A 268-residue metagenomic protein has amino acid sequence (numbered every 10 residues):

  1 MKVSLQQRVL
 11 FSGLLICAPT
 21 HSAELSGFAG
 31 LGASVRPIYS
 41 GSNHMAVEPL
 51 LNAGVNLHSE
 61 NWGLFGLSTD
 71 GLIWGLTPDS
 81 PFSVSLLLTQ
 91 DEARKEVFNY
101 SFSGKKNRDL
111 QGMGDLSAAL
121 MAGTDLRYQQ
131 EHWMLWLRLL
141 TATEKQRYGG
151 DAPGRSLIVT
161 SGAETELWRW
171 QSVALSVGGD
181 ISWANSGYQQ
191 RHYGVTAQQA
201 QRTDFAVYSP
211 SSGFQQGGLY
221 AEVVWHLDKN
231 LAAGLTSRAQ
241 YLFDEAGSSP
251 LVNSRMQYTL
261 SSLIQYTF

Functional and structural regions predicted by a protein language model:
A23-L67, L72, R94: Short glycine/proline- and aromatic-enriched beta-strand/turn motifs that initiate or cap beta-hairpins
L25, M45-L51, L116-A122, E131 (+3 more regions): Residues that define the transmembrane beta-barrel architecture of outer-membrane proteins
G27, E60-L64, F82, H132-L135 (+2 more regions): Repeated loop/turn-to-beta-strand initiation elements of outer-membrane beta-barrel proteins
F28-S34, F65-S68, S85-T89, W136-L140 (+3 more regions): Transmembrane beta-strands of outer-membrane beta-barrel proteins
L31-V35, L51-L57, G71-L76, A122-Q130 (+6 more regions): Residues on the lipid-exposed face of transmembrane beta-strands in outer-membrane beta-barrel proteins
A33-Y39, L57-S59, L88-R94, Q130-H132 (+5 more regions): Transmembrane beta-strands of outer-membrane beta-barrel pores
G41, F214, L219-F268: Predominantly the C-terminal beta-signal and adjacent terminal strand-loop region of outer-membrane beta-barrel
T69-E164, W168-Q171, Y188-S211: Outer-membrane pore/translocation modules
